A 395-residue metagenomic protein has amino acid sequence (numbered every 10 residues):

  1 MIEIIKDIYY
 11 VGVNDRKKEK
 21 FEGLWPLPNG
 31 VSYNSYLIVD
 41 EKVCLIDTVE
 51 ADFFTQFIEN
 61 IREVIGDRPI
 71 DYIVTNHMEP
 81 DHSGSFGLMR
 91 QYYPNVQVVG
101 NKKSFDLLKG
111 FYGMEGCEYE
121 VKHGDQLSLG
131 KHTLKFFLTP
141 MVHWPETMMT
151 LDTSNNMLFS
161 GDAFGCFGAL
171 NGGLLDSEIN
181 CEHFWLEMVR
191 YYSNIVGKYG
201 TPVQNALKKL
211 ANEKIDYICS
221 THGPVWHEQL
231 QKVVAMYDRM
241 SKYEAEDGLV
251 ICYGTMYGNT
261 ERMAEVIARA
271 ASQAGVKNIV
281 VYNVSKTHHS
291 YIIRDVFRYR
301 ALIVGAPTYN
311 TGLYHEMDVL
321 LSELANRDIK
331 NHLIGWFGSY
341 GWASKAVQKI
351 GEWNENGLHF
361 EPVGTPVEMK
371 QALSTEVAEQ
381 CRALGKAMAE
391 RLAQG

Functional and structural regions predicted by a protein language model:
I2-I65, M149-D152, N156-S160, T260: Conserved beta-strand hairpin/beta-sheet module of binuclear metal-dependent hydrolase folds, prominently
E3-K6, V99-T147, N205: Metallo-beta-lactamase
E41, D52-V99: Active-site metal-binding motif and surrounding structural segment of the metallo-beta-lactamase
K42-C44, Y72, N156-F159, Y217 (+3 more regions): Structural motif
I46-T48, D71-M78, V98-N101, L158-G161 (+1 more regions): Active-site neighborhood of phospho(di)ester-bond hydrolases with catalytic His/Asp-centered motifs
S85, H288-I292: Short acidic active-site motifs
H143-T147, N155, A163-G197, S241-E244: Active-site-proximal loop/helix segment associated with metal-binding centers of metalloenzymes
L170, N180-I218, H222-V225, V266-Y282 (+1 more regions): FMN-binding flavodoxin-like domain, especially the glycine-rich phosphate-binding loop
